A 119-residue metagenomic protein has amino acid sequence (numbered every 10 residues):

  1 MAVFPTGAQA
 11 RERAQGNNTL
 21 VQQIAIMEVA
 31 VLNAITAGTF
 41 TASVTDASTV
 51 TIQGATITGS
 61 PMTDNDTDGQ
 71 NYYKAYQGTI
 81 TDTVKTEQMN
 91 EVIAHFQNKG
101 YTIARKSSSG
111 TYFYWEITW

Functional and structural regions predicted by a protein language model:
M1-T86: N-terminal leader/targeting segments
E28-I35, V92-G100: Hydrophobic, Leu/Ile/Phe/Ala-enriched alpha-helical segments that form helix-helix packing faces
H95, G100-W119: C-terminal edge-of-domain segments
